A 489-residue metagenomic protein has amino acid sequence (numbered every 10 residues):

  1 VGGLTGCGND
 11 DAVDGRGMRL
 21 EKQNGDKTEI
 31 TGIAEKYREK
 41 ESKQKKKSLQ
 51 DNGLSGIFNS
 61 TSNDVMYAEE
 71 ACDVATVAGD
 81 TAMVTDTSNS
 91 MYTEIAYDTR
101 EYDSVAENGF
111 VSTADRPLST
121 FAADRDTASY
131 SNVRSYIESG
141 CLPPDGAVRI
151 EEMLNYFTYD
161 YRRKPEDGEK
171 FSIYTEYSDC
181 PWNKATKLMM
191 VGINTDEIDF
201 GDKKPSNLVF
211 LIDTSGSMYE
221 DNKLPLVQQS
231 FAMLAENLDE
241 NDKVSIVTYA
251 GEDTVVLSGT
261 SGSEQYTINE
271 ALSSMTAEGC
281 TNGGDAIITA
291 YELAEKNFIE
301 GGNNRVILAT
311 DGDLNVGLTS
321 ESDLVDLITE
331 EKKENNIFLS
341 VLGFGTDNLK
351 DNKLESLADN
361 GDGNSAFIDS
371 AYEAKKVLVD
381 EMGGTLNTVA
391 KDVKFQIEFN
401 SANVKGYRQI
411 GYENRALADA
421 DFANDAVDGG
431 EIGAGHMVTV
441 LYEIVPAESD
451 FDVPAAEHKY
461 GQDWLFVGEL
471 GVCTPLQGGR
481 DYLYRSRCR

Functional and structural regions predicted by a protein language model:
L4-G6: C-terminal motif of bacterial Sec signal peptides marking the signal peptidase cleavage site
G8-D14, F171-D392, A420, D452-G468: Exposed acidic/Ser/Thr-rich ligand/metal-binding surfaces
G8-I33: Short, low-complexity, disordered segments immediately C-terminal to signal peptides in bacterial exported proteins
I30-A78, A82-S88: Post-signal-peptide N-terminal segment of Sec-exported extracytoplasmic proteins
V65-A68, C72-V77, T81-Y136, C141-A147 (+9 more regions): An acidic, Ser/Thr-enriched
L142, R162, A277-C280: Generic structural signal for secondary-structure transition and capping sites
D145-Y159: Extracytoplasmic
